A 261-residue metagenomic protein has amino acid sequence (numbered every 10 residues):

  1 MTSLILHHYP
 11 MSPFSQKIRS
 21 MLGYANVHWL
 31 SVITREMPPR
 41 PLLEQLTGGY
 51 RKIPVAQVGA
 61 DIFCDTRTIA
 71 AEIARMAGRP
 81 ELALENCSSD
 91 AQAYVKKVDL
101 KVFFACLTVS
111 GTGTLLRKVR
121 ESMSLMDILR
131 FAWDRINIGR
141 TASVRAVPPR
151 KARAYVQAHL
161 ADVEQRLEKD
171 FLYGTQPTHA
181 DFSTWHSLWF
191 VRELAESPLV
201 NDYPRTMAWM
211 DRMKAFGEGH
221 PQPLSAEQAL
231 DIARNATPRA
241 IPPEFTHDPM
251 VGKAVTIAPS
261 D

Functional and structural regions predicted by a protein language model:
M1-I128, D248-D261: GST-like domain detector, emphasizing the conserved glutathione-binding G-site in the N-terminal thioredoxin-like
L4, P38, R51, V55 (+6 more regions): Generic, low-specificity signal for short hydrophobic/alpha-helical stretches with a mild N-terminal bias, encompassing
W29-T34, P38-R40, A158-A161, L230-R234: Short linear motifs at secondary-structure transitions and domain/linker junctions
V98-A215: GST-like fold's C-terminal all-alpha helical module
E218: Glycine-rich, Lys/Arg-enriched anion-binding loops that position phosphate/diphosphate groups for phosphoryl
P221-P223: Acidic/polar loop patches that form or flank catalytic/metal-binding clefts of enzymes that bind anionic ligands
S225-D261: Conserved RNA-binding domains used in RNP assembly and mRNA/RNA metabolism
